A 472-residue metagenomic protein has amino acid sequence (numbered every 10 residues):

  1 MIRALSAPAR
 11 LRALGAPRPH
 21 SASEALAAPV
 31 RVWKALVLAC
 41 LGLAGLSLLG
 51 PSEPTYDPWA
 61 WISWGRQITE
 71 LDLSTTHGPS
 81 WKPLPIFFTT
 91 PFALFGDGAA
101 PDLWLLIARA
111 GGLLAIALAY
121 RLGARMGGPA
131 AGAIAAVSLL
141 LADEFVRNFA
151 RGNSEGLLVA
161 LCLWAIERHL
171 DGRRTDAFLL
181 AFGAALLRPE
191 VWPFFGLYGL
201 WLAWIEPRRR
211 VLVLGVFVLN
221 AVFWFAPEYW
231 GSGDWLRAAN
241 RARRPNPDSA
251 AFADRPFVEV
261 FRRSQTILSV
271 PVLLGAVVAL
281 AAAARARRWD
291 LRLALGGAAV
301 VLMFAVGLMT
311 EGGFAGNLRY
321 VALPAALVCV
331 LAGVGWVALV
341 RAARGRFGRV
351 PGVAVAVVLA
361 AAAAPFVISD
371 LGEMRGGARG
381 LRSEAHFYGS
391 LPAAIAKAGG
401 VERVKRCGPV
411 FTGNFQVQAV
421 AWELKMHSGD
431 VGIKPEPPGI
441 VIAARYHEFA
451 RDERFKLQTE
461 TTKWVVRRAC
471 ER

Functional and structural regions predicted by a protein language model:
R3, D171-R173, F178-L179, P193-L219 (+1 more regions): Perimembrane helix-loop-helix junctions
R31-V37, A130, L214-V222, G275 (+2 more regions): Signature aromatic-anchored transmembrane alpha helix within multi-pass, membrane-resident enzymes that catalyze glycan
A35-L41, A135, L139, G215-L219 (+1 more regions): Transmembrane alpha-helix segments characteristic of polytopic inner-membrane glycan-assembly/cell-envelope
A60, F194-F195, R208-V277, V300-A305 (+1 more regions): Membrane-lumen/periplasm interface segments of specific transmembrane helices in polyprenyl phosphate-linked
T69, V358-Q418: Membrane-embedded, lumen/periplasm-facing catalytic core of multi-pass transferases that use lipid-linked donors
L118-R121, S138, L157-D176, L327-L331: Specific aromatic-rich, kink-prone transmembrane helix
F149, E155, L187-P189, P193 (+3 more regions): Hydrophobic/aromatic-rich transmembrane helices and adjacent perimembrane loops
G199-A203, Q265-G296, V301: Hydrophobic, aromatic-rich transmembrane alpha-helices and their immediate juxtamembrane boundary segments
